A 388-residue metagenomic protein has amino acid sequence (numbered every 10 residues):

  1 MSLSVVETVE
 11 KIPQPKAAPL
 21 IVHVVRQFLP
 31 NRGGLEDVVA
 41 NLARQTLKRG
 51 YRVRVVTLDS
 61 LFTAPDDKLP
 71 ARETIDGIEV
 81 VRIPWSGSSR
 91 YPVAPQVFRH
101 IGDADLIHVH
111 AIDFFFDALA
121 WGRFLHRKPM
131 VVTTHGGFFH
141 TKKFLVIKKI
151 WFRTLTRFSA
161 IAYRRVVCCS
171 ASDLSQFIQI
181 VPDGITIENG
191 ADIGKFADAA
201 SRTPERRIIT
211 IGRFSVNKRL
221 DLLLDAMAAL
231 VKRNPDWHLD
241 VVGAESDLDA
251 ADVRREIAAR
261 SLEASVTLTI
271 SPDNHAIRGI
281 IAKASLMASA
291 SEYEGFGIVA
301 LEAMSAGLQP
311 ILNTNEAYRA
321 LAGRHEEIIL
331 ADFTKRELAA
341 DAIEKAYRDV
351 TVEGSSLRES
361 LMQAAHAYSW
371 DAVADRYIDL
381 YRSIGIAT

Functional and structural regions predicted by a protein language model:
V22, A200-M227, D240: Conserved donor-binding/catalytic core segment of Leloir-type glycosyltransferases
D59-T63, I211, H238-D252, I270: Glycosyltransferase donor-sugar binding loop
E79, A251-P272: Nucleotide-activated donor-binding/catalytic signature segment of Leloir-type glycosyltransferases, i.e., the conserved
I112, E292: Aromatic "clamp/platform" in nucleotide-sugar-dependent glycosyltransferases that forms part of the donor/acceptor
K149-R165, Q179-I180: Membrane-proximal helix-turn-helix segments that form the acceptor-binding/catalytic region of lipid-linked
S172, G190: Carbohydrate-associated surface elements
Q309-L312: Short hydrophobic beta-strand element within catalytic cores of glycosyltransferases and related nucleotide-activated
R324, I328-E337, K345-T351: Conserved acidic donor-binding segment of nucleotide-sugar-dependent glycosyltransferases
